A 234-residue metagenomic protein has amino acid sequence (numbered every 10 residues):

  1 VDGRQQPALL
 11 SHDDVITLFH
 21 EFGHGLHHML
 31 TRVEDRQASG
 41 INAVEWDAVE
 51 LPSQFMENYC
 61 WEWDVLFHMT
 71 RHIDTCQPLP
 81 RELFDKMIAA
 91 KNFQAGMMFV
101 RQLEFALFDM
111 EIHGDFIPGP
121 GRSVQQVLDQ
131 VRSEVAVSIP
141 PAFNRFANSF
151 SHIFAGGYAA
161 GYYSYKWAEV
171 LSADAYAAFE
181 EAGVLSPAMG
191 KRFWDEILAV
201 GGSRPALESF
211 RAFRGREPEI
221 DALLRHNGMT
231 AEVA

Functional and structural regions predicted by a protein language model:
V1-A234: Cation-handling catalytic/transport regions enriched in His/Asp/Glu
